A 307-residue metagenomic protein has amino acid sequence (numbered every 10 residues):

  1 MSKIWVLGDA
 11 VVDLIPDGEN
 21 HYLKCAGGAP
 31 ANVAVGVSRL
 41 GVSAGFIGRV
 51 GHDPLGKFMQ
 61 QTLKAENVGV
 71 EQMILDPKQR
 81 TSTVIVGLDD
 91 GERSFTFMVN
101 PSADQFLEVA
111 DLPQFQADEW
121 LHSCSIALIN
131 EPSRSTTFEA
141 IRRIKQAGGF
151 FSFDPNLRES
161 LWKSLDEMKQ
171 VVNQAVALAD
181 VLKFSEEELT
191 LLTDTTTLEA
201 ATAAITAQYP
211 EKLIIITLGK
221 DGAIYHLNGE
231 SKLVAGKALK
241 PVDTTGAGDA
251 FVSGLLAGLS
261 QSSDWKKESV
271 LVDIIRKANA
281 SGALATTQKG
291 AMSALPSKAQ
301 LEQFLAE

Functional and structural regions predicted by a protein language model:
M1-G69: Glycine-rich phosphate/adenosyl-contacting loop at the front of the ribokinase-like
M1-K3, R142, L198-E307: Conserved phosphate-binding/catalytic region of the ribokinase-like
A10, I126, P155, A250: Active-site metal-binding loops of divalent metal-dependent hydrolases
V35, T83-G87, G222-H226: Short beta-strand scaffold segments in enzyme catalytic cores
V37, S185, G248: Short, conserved phosphate/pyrophosphate- and ester-handling motifs at nucleotide-, phospho-/glycolipid
S43-S123, Q303-E307: Conserved N-terminal subdomain of the carbohydrate kinase-like
N100, I126, N156-S160, E187 (+1 more regions): Active-site beta-loop-alpha junctions enriched in small/polar residues
A147, L161-L233: Conserved phosphate/ATP/ADP-binding segment of small-molecule kinases
